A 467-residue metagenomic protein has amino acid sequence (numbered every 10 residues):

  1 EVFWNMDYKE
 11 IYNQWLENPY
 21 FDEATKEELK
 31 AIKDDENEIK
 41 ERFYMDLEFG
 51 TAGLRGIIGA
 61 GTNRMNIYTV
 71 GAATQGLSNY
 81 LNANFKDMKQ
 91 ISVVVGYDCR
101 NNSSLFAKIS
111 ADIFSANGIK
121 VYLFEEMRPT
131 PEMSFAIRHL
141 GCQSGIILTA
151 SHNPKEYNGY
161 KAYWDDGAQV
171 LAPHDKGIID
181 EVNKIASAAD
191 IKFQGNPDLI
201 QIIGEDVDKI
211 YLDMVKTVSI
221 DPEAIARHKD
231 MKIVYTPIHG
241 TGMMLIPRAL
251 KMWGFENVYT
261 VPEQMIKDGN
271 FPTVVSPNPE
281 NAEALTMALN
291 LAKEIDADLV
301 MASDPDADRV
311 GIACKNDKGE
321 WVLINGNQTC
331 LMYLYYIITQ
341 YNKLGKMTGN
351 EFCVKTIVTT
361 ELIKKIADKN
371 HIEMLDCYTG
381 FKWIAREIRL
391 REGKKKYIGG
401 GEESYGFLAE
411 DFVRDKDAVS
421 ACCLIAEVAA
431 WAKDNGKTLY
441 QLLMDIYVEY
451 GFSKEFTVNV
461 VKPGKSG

Functional and structural regions predicted by a protein language model:
D7, Y12-S110, Q201-K229, T241: An N-terminal, well-structured beta->alpha segment
E38-F43, L47, N158-T286, L291-A292: Gly/Ser/Thr-enriched, mixed-charge loops and adjacent short helices that form phosphate/oxyanion-binding elements
F43-N63, A150-N153, I233, P237-A249 (+3 more regions): Conserved phosphate/anionic-ligand binding catalytic regions in large, soluble enzymes, centered on
V94-Y157, E256-G311: N-terminal small/polar loop signature for handling phosphorylated ligands or for N-terminal nucleophile
F106-F114, Y157-W164, D308-Q328, I363-I366: Short Gly/Thr/Asp-enriched flexible loops that form oxyanion-binding sites at enzyme active sites
Y163-K192, N327-E351, K355-K365, A418 (+1 more regions): Glycine-rich phosphate-binding loop plus the immediately following alpha-helix
K293, A297-L299, E320, Q340-G467: Phosphate-binding and adjacent anionic-ligand microenvironments
